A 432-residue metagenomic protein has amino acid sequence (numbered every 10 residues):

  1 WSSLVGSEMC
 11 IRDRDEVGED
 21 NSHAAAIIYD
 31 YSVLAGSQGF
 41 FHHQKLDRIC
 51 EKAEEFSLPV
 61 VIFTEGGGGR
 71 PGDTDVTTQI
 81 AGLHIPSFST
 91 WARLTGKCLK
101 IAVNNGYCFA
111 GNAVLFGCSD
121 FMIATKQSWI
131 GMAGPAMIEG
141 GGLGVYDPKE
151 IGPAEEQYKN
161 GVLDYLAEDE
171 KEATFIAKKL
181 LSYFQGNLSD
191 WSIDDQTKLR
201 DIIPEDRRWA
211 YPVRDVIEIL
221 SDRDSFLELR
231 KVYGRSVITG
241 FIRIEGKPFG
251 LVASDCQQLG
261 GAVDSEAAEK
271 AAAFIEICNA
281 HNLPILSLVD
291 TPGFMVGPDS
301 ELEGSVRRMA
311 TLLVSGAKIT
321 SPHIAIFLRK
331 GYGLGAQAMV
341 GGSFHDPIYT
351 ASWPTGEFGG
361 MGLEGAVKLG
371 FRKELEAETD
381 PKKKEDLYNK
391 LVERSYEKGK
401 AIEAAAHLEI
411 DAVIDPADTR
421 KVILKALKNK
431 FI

Functional and structural regions predicted by a protein language model:
W1-G6, C10-I11: Single conserved hydrophobic/aromatic residue that forms the stacking wall/gate of nucleotide- or nucleobase-binding
M9-C10, F184, I193-I244: Active-site loops and adjacent core secondary-structure elements that bind or stabilize anionic groups
R14-D30, K45-G72, F241-D255, E269-S300: A structural preference for short, pocket-lining loop segments at secondary-structure junctions
L34-E51, R235, S265-K270: Glycine-rich anion/phosphate-binding loops
T64-S189, T291-A401: Conserved catalytic cores of soluble enzyme domains, especially glycine-rich substrate-binding beta-alpha loops
Y165-D215, I414-I432: Terminal amphipathic helices with adjacent charged low-complexity linkers/tails
S225, L229-I238, I242, F249 (+2 more regions): Phosphate-binding active sites in nucleotide-utilizing proteins
K390-F431: Extended hydrophobic packing segments that form well-structured cores
